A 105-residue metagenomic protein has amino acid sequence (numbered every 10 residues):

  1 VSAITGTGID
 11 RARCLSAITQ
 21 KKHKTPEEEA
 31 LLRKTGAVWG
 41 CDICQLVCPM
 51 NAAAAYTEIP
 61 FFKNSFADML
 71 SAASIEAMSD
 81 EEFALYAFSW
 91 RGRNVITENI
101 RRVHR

Functional and structural regions predicted by a protein language model:
V1-S16, A37-W39, I43-F62: Iron-sulfur cluster-binding cysteine motifs and their immediate structural context in ferredoxin-like electron-transfer
A3-E27, S65-A73: Active-site-proximal loop/short-helix segments that contain or immediately flank catalytic acid/base residue(s)
P26-K34: Short linker/helix segments within small regulatory modules
G36, F88: Conserved aromatic-histidine-acidic binding/catalytic patches
D68-A87: Flexible internal linker/loop segments at domain or repeat junctions
E81, S89-R105: Long, compositionally biased charged/polar accessory segments in the mid-to-C-terminal portions of proteins
